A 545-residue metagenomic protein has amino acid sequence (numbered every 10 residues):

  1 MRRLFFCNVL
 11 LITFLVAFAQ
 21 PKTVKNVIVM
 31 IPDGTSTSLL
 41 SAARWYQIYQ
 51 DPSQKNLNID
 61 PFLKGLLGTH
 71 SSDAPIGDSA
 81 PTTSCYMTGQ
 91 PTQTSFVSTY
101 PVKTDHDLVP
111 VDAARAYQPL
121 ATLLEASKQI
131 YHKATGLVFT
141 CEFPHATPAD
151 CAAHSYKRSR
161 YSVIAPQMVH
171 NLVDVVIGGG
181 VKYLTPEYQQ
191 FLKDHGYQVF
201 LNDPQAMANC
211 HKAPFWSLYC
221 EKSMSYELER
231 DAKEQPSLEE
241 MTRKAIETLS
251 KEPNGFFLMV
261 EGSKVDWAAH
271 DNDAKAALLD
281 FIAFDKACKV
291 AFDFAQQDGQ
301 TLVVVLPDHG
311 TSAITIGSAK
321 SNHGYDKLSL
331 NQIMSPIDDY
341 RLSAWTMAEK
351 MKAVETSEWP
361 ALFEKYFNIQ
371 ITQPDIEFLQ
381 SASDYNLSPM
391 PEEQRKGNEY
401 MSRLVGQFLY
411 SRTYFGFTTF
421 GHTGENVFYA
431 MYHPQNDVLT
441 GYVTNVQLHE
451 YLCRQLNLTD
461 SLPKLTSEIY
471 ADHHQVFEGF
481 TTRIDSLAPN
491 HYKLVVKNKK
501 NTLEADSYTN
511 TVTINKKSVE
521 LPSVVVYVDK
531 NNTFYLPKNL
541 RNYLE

Functional and structural regions predicted by a protein language model:
M1-P21: Bacterial Sec-dependent N-terminal signal peptides
L10, V16-A17, T83, L124 (+2 more regions): A generic alpha-helix preference that emphasizes hydrophobic side chains
Q20-K22, H132-A134, D298: Secondary-structure transition into beta-strands, especially the periplasmic turns and strand N-termini that construct
K22-V29, G34, S38-L39, R44 (+1 more regions): Active-site-adjacent structural elements in enzyme catalytic domains
V24-N26, T35-L40, W45-C85, Q93 (+2 more regions): A post-motif C-terminal structural segment
V29-M30, L137, V305: Structural beta-sheet core signal
Q90-P166, L172-V173, G180: Extracytoplasmic mature domains of secreted/periplasmic and thylakoid-lumen proteins
